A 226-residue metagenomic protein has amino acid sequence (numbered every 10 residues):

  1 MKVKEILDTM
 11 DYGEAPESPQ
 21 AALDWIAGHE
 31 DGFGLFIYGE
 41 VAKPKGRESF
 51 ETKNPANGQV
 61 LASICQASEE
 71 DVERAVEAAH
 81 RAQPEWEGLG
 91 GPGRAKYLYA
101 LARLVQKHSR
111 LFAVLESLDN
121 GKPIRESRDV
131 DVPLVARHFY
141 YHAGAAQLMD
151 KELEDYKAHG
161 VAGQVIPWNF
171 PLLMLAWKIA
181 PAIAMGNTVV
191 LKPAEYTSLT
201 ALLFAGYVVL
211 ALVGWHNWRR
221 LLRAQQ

Functional and structural regions predicted by a protein language model:
M1-S63, K96, A100, L148-I166 (+1 more regions): Terminal low-complexity tails and localization/encapsulation signals of metabolic enzymes
W25, P44, W86, F139-Y141 (+3 more regions): Tryptophan-centered motif/residue detector
L35, S117, Y140, Y156-H159 (+1 more regions): Short glycine- and Lys/Arg-enriched binding-loop motifs that mark or flank ligand-binding interfaces
K45, V72, S109, R128 (+2 more regions): Alpha-helix N-cap/helix-start motif
N54, Q66, P193: Conserved strand-loop elements at the edges of beta-sheets that form or border functional pockets
Q59-M149: Glycine-rich loop-to-alpha-helix module at the N-terminal edge of alpha/beta enzyme cores
L148-R220, A224-Q226: Rossmann-like NAD(P) dinucleotide-binding subdomain of oxidoreductase/dehydrogenase enzymes
